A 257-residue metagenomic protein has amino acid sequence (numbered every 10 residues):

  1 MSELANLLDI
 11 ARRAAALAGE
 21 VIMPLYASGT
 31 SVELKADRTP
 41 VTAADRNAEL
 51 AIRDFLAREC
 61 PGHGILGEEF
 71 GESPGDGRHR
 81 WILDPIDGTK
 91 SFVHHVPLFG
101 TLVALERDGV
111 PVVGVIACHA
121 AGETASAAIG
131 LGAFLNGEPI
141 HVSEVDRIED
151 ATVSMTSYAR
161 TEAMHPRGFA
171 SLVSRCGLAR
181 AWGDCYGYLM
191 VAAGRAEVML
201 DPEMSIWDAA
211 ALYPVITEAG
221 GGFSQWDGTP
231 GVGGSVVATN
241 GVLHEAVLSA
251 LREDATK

Functional and structural regions predicted by a protein language model:
M1-I86, A246-R252, T256-K257: N-terminal subdomain of lithium-sensitive/metallo-dependent phosphomonoesterases centered on the IMPase/IPPase/PAP
A18, I22, D45, L56 (+7 more regions): Residue-level signal for inorganic ion chemistry
T30, H63, L131, C176-G177 (+1 more regions): A structural micro-motif
R46, L50, E69, P85-G88 (+5 more regions): Generic detector of well-ordered alpha-helical packing
G75-L131: DPxDG-like acidic metal-binding loop motif
D108, N136-G137: Short strand-turn-strand beta-turns centered on an Asx-Gly dipeptide
H141-K257: An extended, acidic
